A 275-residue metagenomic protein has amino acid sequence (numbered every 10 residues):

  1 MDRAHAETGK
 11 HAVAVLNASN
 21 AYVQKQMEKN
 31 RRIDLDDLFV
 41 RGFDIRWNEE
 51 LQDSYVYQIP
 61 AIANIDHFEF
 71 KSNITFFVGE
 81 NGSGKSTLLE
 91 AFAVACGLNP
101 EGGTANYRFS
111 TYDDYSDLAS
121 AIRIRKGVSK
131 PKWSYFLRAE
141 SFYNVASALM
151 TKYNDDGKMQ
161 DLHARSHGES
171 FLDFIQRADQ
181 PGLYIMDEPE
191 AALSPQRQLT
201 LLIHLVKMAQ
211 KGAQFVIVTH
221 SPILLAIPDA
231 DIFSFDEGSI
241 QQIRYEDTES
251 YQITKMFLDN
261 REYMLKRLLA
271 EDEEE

Functional and structural regions predicted by a protein language model:
R32-D66: N-terminal pre-Walker A segment at the start of P-loop NTPase domains
I62, D66-S72, R177-D179: Phosphate-binding P-loop
I74-F76, S86-T151: ABC ATPase nucleotide-binding domain signature region
G79: The Walker A (P-loop) glycine that initiates the GxxxxGKT/S ATP-binding motif of P-loop NTPases
G82-S83: ATP-binding Walker
S134-Y143, A148-L202: Conserved ABC ATPase signature
Q180-L183, K211-V216: Loop/turn-to-beta-strand initiation segments
Q196-Q214, S221-E275: C-terminal lobe/lid and adjacent interdomain/linker elements of RecA-like ASCE P-loop ATPase modules
